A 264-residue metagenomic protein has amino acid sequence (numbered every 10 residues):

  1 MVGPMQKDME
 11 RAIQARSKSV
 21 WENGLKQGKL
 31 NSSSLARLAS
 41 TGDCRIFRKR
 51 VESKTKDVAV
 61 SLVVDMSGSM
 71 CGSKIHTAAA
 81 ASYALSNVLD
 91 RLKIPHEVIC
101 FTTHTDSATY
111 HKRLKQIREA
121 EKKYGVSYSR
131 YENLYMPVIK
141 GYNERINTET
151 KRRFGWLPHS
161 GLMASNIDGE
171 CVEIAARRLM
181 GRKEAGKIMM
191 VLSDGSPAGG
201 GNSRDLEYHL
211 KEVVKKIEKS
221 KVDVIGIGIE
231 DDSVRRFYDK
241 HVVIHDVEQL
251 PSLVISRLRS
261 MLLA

Functional and structural regions predicted by a protein language model:
M1-A264: Acidic, glycine-rich A-domain
